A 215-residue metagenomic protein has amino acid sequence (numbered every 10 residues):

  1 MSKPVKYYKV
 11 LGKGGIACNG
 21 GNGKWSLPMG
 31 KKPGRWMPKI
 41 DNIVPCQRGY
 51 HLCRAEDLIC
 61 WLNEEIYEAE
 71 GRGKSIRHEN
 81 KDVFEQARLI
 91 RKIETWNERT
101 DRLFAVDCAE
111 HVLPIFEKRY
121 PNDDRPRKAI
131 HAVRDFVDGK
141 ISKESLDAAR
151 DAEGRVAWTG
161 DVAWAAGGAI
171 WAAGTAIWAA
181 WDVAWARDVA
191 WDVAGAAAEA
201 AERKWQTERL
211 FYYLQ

Functional and structural regions predicted by a protein language model:
M1-Q215: Short, glycine-biased loop/turn motifs at secondary-structure junctions and in low-complexity Ser/Thr/Pro-rich termini
